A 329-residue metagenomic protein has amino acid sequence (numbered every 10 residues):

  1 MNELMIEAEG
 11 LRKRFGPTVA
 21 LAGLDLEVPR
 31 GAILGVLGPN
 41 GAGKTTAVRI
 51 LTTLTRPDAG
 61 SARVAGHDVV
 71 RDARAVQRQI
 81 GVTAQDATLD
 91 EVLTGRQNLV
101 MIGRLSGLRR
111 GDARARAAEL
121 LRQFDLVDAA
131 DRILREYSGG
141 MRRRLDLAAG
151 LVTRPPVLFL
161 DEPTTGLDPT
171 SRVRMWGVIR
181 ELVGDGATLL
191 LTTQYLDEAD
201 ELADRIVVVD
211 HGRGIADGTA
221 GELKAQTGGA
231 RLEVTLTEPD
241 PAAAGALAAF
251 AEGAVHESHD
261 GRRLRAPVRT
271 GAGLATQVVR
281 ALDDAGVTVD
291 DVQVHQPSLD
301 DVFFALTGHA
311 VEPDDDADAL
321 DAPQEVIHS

Functional and structural regions predicted by a protein language model:
N2, G271-S329: C-terminal coupling/interaction segments
E3-A8, K13-H211, I215-A216: ABC transporter nucleotide-binding domains
E9-L11, E257, V292: Generic beta-strand hydrophobic packing signal
K13, L26, V234-L236, A266 (+1 more regions): Preference for bulky hydrophobic residues occupying beta-strand positions in well-ordered beta-sheet regions
A118, G177, G221, R280 (+1 more regions): Solvent-exposed alpha-helical segments within well-ordered globular domains of core cellular machineries
M175-R269: ABC transporter nucleotide-binding domain
